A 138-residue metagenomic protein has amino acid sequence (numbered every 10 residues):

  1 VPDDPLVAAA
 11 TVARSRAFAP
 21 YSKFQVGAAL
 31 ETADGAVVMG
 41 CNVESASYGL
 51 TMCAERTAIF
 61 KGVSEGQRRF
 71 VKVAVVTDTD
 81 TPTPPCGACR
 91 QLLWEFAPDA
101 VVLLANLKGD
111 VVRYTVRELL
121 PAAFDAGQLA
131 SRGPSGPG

Functional and structural regions predicted by a protein language model:
V1-A19, E65-G138: C-terminal binding/interaction regions
A9-V12, A54-G62: Short, well-ordered amphipathic alpha-helical segments that serve as non-catalytic structural scaffolds within diverse
A10, G27-A28, G40, A58 (+1 more regions): Small residues (Ala/Gly/Ser/Thr
K23-T32: Short beta-strand scaffold segments in enzyme catalytic cores
Q25, V38, A74-V75: Conserved beta-strand segments that form the floor/walls of ligand-binding pockets within enzyme and binding domains
M39-G40, L104: General beta-strand structural signal in soluble alpha/beta enzymes
C41-T57: Compact, glycine-rich, soluble single-domain proteins
